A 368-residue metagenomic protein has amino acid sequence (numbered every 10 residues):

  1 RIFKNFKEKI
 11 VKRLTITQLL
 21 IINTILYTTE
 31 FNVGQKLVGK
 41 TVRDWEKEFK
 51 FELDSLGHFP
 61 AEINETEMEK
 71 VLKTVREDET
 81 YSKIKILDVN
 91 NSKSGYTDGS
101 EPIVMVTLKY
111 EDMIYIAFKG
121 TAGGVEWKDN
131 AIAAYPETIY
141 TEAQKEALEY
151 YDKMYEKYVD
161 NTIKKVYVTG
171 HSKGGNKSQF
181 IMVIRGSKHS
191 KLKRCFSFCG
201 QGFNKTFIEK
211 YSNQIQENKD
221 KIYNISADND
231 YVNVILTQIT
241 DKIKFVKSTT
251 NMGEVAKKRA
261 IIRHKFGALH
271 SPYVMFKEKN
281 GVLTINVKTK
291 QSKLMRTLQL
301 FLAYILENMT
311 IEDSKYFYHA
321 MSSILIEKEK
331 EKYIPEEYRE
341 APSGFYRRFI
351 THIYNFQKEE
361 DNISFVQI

Functional and structural regions predicted by a protein language model:
F3-L14, I22, L26-G34, K40-R76 (+4 more regions): Alpha/beta hydrolase fold serine-hydrolase catalytic domain that processes acyl esters and thioesters
L87: Active-site-adjacent helix-turn-beta-strand microarchitecture at beta-sheet edges that either contains or buttresses
T169-G174, S178: Gly/Ala-rich beta-loop-alpha elbow adjacent to hydrolase catalytic centers
S178-S187: Short glycine-enriched nucleophile-adjacent loop and the immediately C-terminal alpha-helix near the catalytic center
